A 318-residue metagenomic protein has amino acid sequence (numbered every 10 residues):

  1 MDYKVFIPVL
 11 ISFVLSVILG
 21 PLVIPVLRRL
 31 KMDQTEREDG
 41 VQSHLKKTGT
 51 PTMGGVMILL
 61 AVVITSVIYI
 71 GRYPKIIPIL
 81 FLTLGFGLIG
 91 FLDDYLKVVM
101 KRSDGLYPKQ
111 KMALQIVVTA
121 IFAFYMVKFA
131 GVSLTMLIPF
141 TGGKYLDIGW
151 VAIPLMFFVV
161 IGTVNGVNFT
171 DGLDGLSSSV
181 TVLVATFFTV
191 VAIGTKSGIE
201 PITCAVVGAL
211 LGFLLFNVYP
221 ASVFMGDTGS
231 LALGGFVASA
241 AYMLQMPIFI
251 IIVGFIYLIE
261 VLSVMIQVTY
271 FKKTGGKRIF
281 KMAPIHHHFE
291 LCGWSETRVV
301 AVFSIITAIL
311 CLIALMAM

Functional and structural regions predicted by a protein language model:
M1-I24, R28, I58-L88, F122 (+2 more regions): Alpha-helical transmembrane segments
I24-R28, M32-V41: N-terminal alpha-helical transmembrane segments of multi-pass membrane transport and channel/translocase proteins
R37-T50, K101-Q115, I285-H287, L291: Juxtamembrane helix-capping/reentrant segments at transmembrane boundaries
T48-G49, P139-V151: Short aromatic-rich membrane-water interface segments that cap or initiate transmembrane helices in multi-pass membrane
K75-Y107, K111-Q115: Hydrophobic alpha-helical hairpins/lids featuring a short glycine-rich hinge
V99, A130-K144: Membrane-interface helix termini and inter-helical loops of multi-pass transporters
V118: Gly/Ser/Thr-rich active-site cleft segment
